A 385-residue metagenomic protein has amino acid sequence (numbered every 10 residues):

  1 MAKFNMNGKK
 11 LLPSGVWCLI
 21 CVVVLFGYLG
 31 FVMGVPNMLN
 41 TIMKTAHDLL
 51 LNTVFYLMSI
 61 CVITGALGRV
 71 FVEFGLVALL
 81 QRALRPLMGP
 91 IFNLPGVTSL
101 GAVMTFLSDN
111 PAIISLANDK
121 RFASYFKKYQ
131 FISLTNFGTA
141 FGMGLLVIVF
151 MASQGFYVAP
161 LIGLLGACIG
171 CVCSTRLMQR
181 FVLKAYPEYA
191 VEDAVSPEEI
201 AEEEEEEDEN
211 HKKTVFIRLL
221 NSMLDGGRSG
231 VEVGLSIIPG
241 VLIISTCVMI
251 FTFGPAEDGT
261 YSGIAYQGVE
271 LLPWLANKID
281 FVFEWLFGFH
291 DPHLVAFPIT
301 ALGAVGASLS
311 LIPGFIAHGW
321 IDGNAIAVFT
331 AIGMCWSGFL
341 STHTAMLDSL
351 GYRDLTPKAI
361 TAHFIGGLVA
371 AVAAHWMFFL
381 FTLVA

Functional and structural regions predicted by a protein language model:
M1-L11, A46, G75-L84, G101-N118 (+3 more regions): Hydrophobic alpha-helical transmembrane segments
M1-P13, F181-R228: Intrinsically disordered, low-complexity non-transmembrane regions of multi-pass membrane transporters
A2-M6, K10-V72: N-terminal signal-anchor module of multipass membrane proteins
F4-L19, G226-L242, L355-H363: Alpha-helical transmembrane segments and their helix-start/interface "positive-inside/aromatic belt" motifs in integral
W17-G30, C61-G68, L146, L164-R180 (+2 more regions): Hydrophobic core segments of alpha-helical transmembrane domains in multi-pass membrane transport and ion-translocation
V35, M43, T64, R69-Q81 (+1 more regions): Transmembrane helical segments that form the transport core of multi-pass membrane transport proteins
L67-S99, N118-A123, F283: Membrane-embedded helical hairpins/re-entrant loop segments and their flanking transmembrane helices within multi-pass
A112-L177, V305-A385: C-terminal transmembrane helix pair
